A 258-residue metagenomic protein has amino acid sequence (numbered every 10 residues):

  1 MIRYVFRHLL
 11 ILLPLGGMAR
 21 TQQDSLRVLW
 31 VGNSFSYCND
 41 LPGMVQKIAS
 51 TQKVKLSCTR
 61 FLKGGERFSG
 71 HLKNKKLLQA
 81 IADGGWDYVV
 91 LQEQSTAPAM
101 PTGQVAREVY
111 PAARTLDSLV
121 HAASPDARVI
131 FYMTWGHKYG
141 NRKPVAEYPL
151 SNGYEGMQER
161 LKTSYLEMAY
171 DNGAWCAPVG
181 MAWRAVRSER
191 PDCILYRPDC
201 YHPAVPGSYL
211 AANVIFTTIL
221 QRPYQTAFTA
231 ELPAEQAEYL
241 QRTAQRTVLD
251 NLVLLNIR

Functional and structural regions predicted by a protein language model:
M1-Q23: Bacterial Sec-dependent N-terminal signal peptides
L15-A19, V45, G140: Hydrophobic alpha-helical membrane context
S25-L29, F35-L119, P125: Conserved SGNH/GDSL esterase-like catalytic core that processes O-acyl groups on lipids and polysaccharides
G32-F35, G103, R107, N152-E155 (+2 more regions): Charge-dense, low-complexity intrinsically disordered segments
M44, T115, L119, S164-M168 (+3 more regions): Amphipathic alpha-helical segments that form well-ordered structural scaffolds and often line/cohere around active
L78-Y201, V205, P223: Alpha-helical cap/lid subdomain in secreted, periplasmic, or secretory-pathway luminal O-acyl-processing enzymes
L195, H202, P206-R258: Conserved catalytic region of serine esterases and O-acyltransferases that act on ester linkages in lipids
